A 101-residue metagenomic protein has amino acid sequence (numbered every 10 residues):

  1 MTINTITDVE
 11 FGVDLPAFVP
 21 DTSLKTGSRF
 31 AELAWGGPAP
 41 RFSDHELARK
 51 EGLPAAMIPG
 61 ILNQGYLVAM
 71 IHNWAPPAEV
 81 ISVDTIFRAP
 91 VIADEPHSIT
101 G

Functional and structural regions predicted by a protein language model:
M1-A56: Catalytic strand-loop segment that frames the active site of acyl-thioester-processing enzymes
K50-T100: Hydrophobic beta-strand-centered segment that forms part of the acyl-chain substrate-binding groove
